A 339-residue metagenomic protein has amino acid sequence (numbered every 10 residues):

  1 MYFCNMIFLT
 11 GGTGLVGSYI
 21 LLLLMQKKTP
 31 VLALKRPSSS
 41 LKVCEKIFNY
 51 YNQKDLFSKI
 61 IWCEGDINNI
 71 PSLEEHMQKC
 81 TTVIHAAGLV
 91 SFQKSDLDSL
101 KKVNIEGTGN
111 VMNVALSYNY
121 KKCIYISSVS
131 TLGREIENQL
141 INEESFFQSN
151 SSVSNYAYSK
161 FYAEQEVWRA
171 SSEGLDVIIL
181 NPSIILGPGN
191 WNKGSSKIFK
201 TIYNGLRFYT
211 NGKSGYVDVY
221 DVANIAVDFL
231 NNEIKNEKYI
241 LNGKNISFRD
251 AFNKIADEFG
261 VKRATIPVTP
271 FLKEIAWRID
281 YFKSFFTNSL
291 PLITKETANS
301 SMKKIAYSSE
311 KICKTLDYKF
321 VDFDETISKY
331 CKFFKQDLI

Functional and structural regions predicted by a protein language model:
I7-K27: N-terminal Rossmann NAD(P)H-binding glycine-rich loop of SDR-like oxidoreductase domains
K35-D55: Glycine-rich phosphate-binding loop and adjoining beta1-alpha1-beta2 segment of Rossmann-like nucleotide-binding folds
K54-E106: NAD(P)H-binding glycine-rich loop region in Rossmannoid oxidoreductase-like domains and their noncatalytic homologs
L97-D98, E106-N155: Conserved Rossmann-fold NAD(P)-dependent oxidoreductase catalytic core, especially the SDR/UDP-sugar
S99-I105, N142-S145, S152-E164, I184 (+1 more regions): Short-chain dehydrogenase/reductase
N110, K193-G194, T210-L230, E237: Substrate-positioning beta->alpha
E164-P188: Conserved beta-loop-beta element that borders a ligand/cofactor-binding pocket
I225-L292, S309, F323-I339: Mid/C-terminal beta-alpha module of Rossmann-like enzyme folds, strongest in SDR-family dehydrogenases/epimerases
